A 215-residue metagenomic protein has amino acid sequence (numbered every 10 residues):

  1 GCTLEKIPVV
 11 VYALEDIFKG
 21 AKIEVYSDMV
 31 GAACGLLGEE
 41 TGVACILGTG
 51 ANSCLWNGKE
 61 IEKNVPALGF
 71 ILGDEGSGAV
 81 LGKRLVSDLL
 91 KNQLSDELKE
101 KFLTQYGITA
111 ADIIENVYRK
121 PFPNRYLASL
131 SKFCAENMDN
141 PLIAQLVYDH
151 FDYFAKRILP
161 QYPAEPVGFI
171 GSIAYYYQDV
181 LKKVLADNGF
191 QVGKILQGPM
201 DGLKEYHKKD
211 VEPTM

Functional and structural regions predicted by a protein language model:
G1-I7, A144, I158-V184: Glycine-rich phosphate-binding loops at beta-strand->alpha-helix junctions
G1-V25, L36-L37, Y118-K120: Short beta-strand-loop/turn "lid" adjacent to the catalytic site in phosphate-handling enzymes
K19-A21, G38-G42, E60, A164-E165: Short coil/turn connectors at secondary-structure junctions
K22-S27, C45-L47, N64: General beta-strand structural signal in soluble alpha/beta enzymes
C34, A44-C45, A51-N57: Short beta-strand scaffold segments in enzyme catalytic cores
C34-E40, A174, D179-K183, F190-M215: Glycine-rich phosphate-binding/hydrolytic loop that grips phosphoryl groups
I61-I108: Glycine-rich phosphate-binding loop plus the immediately following alpha-helix
T104-P163: Adenine-nucleotide phosphate-binding core of ATP-dependent small-molecule kinases
